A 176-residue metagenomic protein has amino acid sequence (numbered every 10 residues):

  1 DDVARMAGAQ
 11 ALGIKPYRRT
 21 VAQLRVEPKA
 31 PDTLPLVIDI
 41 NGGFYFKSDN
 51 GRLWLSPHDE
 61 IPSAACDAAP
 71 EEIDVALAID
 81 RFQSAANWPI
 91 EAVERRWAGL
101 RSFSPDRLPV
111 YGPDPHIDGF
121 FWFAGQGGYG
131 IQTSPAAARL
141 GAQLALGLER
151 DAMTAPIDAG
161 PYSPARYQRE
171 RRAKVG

Functional and structural regions predicted by a protein language model:
D1-G119: Active-site substrate-recognition segment that forms the wall of the catalytic cavity or substrate channel
P115-G176: C-terminal lid/capping helical subdomain adjacent to the catalytic/cofactor pocket in oxidative enzymes
